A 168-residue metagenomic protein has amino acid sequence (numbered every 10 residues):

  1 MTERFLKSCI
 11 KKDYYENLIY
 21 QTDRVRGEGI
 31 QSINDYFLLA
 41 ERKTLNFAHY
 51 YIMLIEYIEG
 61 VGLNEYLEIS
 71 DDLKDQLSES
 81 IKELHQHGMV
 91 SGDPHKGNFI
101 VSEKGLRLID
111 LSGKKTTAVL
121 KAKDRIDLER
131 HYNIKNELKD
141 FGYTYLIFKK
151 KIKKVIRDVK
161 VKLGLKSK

Functional and structural regions predicted by a protein language model:
M1-I58, Q86: Conserved ATP-binding subdomain of kinase catalytic cores across diverse folds
F5-I10, E68-I69, S112-T117: Short helix/strand-bridging catalytic loops that position acidic/His residues to coordinate divalent metals and engage
Y15, Q21-S32, V61-N98, S102 (+1 more regions): Conserved kinase catalytic-core helix
I19, D75-S78, A122, I126-E129: Generic alpha-helical structural signal
K43-F47, G62-L63, E103, T116: Short catalytic/ligand-binding loop motif for oxyanion handling, primarily in non-cytosolic enzymes, centered on
F47, P94, L120-K123: A generic fold-level signal
M53, G62-N64, H131: Histidine- and aromatic-rich ligand-binding microenvironments
S102-K168: C-lobe/activation-segment region of protein kinase-like
